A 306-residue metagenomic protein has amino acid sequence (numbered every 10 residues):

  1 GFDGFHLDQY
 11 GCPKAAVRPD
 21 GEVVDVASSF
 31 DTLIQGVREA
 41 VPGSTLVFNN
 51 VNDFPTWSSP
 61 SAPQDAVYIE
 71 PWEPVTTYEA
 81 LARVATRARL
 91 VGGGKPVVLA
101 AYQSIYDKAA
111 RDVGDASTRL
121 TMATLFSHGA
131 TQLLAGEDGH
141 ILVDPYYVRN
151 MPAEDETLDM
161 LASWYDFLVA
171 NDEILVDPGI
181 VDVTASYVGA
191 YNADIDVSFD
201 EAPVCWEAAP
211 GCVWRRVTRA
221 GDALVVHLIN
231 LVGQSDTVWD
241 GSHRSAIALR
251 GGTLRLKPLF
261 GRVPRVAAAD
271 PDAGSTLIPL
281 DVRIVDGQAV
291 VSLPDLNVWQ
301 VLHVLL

Functional and structural regions predicted by a protein language model:
G1-A66, W72-R83: Active-site neighborhood of glycoside hydrolase catalytic domains
D8, V47-V51, E70, A100-Y102 (+2 more regions): A cross-family glycoside hydrolase active-site/sugar-binding cleft signature
Q9, G92-Y187, V232: Aromatic/acidic polysaccharide-binding cleft in carbohydrate-active enzymes
S59-S61, V84-G93, L125: Acidic (Asp/Glu)-rich catalytic clusters
D65, L125, V226: Conserved, mostly hydrophobic/aromatic
V197-F260, Q300: Carbohydrate-binding surface patches
R265-A289: Solvent-exposed beta-strand/loop surfaces of large extracellular or lumenal domains
V285-L306: C-terminal beta-strand-rich structural cap/linker in extracellular carbohydrate-active enzymes
